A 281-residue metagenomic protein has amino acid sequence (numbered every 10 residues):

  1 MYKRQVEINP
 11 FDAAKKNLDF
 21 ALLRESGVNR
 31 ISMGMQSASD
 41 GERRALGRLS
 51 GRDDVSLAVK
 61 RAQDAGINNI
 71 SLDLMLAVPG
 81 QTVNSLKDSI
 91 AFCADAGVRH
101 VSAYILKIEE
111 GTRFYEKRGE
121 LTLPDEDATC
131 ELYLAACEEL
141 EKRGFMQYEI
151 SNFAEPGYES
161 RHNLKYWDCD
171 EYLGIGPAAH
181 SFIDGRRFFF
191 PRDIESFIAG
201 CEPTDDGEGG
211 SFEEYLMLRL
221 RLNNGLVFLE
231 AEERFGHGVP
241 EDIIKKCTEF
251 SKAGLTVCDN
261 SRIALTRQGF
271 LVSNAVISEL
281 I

Functional and structural regions predicted by a protein language model:
K3-H237: C-terminal scaffold of the Radical SAM
L218, K245-T248, N274: A generic structural signal for well-ordered alpha-helical surface patches
G236-S251: Short amphipathic alpha-helical interaction segments
S251-S261: A short, conserved structural fragment
R262-T266: Minor-groove-contacting beta-hairpin "wing" of winged helix-turn-helix DNA-binding domains
Q268-I281: Short, amphipathic alpha-helical interaction segments positioned at domain boundaries
